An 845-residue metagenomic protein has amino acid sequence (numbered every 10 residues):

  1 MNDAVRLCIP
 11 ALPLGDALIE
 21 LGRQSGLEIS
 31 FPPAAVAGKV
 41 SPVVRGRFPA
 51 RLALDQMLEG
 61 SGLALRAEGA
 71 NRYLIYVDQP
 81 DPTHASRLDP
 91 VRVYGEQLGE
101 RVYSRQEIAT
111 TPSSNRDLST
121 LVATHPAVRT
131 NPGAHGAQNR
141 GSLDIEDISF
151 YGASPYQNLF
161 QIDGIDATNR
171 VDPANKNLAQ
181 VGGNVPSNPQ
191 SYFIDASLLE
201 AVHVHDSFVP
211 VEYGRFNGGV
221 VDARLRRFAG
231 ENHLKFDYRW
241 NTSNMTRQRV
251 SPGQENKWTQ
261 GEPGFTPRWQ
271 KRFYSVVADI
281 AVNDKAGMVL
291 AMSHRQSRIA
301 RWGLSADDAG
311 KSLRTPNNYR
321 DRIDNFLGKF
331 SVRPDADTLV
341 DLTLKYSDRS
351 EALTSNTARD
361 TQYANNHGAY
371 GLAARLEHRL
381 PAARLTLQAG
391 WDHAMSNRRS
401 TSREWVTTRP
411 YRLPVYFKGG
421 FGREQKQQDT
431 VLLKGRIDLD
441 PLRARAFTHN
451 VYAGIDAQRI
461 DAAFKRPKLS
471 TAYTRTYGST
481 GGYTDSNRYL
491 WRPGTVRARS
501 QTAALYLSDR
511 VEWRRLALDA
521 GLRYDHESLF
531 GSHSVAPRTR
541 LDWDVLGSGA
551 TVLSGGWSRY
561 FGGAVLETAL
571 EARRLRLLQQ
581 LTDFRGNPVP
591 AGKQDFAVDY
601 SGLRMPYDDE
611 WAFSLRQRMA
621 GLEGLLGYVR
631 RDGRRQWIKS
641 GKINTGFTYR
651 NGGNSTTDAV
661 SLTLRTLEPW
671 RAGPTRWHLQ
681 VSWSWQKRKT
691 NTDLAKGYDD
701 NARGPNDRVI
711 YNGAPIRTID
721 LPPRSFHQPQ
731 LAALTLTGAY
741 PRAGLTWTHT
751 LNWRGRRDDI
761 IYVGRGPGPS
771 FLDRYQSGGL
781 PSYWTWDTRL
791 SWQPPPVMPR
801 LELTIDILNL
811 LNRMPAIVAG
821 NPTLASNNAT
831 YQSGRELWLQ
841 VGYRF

Functional and structural regions predicted by a protein language model:
M1-P82: N-terminal export/assembly leaders
L58-E59, Y94-P210, N217-V220, R224 (+3 more regions): Periplasmic N-terminal accessory/gating domains of Gram-negative outer-membrane beta-barrel systems
Y73-D78, I148, V185-F193, V204 (+2 more regions): N-terminal periplasmic accessory domains that precede and gate Gram-negative outer-membrane beta-barrel machines
N232-K235, G264-S350, H367-L380, R384 (+1 more regions): Transmembrane beta-barrel wall of Gram-negative outer-membrane proteins
K329-R349, H367-F530, A659-S684: Face-selective signature of the C-terminal outer-membrane beta-barrel domain
Q428-T430, A446-N450, D456-Q458, G494-G621 (+1 more regions): Structural signature of Gram-negative outer-membrane beta-barrels, strongest in the C-terminal barrel of TonB-dependent
E512-A517, L625-V763, G842-R844: Gram-negative outer-membrane beta-barrel transporters
N752-P767, T785, W792-F845: C-terminal beta-signal and adjacent terminal beta-strands/loops of Gram-negative outer-membrane beta-barrel proteins
